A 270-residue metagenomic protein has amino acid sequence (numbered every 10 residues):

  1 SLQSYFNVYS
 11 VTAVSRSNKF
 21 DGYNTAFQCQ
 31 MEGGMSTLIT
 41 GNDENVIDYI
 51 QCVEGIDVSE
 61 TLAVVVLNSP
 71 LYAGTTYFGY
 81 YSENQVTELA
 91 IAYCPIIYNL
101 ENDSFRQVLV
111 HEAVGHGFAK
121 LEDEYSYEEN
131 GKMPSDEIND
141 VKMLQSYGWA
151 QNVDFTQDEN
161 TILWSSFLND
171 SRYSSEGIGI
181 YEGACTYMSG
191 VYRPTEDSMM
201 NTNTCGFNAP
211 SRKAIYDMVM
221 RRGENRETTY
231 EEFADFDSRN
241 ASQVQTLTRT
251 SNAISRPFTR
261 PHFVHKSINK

Functional and structural regions predicted by a protein language model:
S1-E128: Active-site-proximal segment of zinc-dependent metalloprotease catalytic domains
E122-K270: Replace "(M1/M4/M9/M12/WLM)" with "(e.g., M1/M4/M8/M9/M12/M26/WLM)" and add "not limited to" to clarify scope
